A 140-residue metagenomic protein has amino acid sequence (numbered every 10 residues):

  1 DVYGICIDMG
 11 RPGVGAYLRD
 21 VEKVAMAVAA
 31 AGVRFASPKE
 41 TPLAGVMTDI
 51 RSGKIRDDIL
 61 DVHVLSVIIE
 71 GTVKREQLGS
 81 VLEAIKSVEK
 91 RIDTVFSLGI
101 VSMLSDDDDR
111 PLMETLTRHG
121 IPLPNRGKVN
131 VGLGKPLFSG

Functional and structural regions predicted by a protein language model:
D1-G4, G13-G32, I50, D57-V64 (+1 more regions): Long, contiguous binding/interaction regions
I7: Residues forming the flavin
G10: Active-site-proximal beta-alpha loop/turn segments in soluble metabolic enzymes
R34-D58: Ser/Thr-rich, low-complexity intrinsically disordered terminal regions
V67-I69: C-terminal interaction module
G71-L78: Helix N-cap motif at beta-to-alpha junctions
